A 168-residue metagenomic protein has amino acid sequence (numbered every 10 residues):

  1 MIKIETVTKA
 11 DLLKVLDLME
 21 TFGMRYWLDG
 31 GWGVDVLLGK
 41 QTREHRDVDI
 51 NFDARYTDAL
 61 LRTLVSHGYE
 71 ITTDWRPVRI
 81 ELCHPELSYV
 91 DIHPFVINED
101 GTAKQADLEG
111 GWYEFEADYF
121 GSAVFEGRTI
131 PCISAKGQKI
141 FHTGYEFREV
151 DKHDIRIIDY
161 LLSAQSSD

Functional and structural regions predicted by a protein language model:
M1-L28, R156, Y160-D168: Helical scaffold of the NTase/Pol beta-like nucleotidyltransferase catalytic core
L16-V48, D53, A59, S134: Active-site nucleotide-donor binding segment shared across nucleotidyl transfer reactions
E20, V65, V124: Anion (oxyanion) recognition and catalysis
G33-V34, I97-N98, G137-K139: Short, solvent-exposed loop/turn segments at secondary-structure junctions
Y56-R62, A103: Short, conserved charged micro-motifs
L61-Y69: A short alpha/beta connector and helix-capping loop motif
Y69-A103: Conserved catalytic core of two-metal-ion nucleotidyltransferases
Q105-D168: Catalytic cores of NTP-dependent nucleotidyl/adenyl transfer enzymes across multiple folds
